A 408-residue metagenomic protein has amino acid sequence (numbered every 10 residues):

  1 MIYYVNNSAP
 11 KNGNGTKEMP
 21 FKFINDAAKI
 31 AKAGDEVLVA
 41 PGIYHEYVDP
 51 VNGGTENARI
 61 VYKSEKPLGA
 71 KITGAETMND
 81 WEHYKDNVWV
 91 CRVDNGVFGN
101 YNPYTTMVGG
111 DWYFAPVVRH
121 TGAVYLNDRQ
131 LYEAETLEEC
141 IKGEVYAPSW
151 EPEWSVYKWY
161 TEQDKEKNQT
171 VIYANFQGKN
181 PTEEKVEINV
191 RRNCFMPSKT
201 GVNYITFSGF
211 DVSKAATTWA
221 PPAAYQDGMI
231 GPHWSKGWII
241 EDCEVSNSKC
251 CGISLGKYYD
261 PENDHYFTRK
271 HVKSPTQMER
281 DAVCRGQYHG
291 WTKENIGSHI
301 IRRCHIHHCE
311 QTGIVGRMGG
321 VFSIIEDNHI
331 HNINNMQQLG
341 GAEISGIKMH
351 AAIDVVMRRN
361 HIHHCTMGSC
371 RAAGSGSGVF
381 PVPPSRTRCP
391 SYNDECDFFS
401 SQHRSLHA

Functional and structural regions predicted by a protein language model:
I2-W234, I239, E244-T292: Extracellular polysaccharide-degrading/modifying enzymes targeting complex plant/algal/animal polysaccharides
P41-G42, G316-G319: Short, well-ordered beta-to-alpha junction loops that form the rim of enzyme active sites and present histidine/acidic
Y47, C194-M196, W219, D227-M229 (+7 more regions): Structural detector of coil-to-beta-strand junctions
R59, G341-A342: Short, flexible, glycine-rich and Lys/Arg-enriched loop motifs at helix boundaries that contact anionic partners
V61-S64, I300-C304, I347-K348: Extended hydrophobic secondary-structure segments that form protein cores and membrane-embedded regions
C194, Q226-G231, C284-K293, E310-Q311 (+4 more regions): The substrate-binding groove and active-site-proximal loops of carbohydrate-active enzymes, especially glycoside
N203-A216, K236-C250, D260-A282, K293-Q311 (+3 more regions): Right-handed parallel beta-helix
